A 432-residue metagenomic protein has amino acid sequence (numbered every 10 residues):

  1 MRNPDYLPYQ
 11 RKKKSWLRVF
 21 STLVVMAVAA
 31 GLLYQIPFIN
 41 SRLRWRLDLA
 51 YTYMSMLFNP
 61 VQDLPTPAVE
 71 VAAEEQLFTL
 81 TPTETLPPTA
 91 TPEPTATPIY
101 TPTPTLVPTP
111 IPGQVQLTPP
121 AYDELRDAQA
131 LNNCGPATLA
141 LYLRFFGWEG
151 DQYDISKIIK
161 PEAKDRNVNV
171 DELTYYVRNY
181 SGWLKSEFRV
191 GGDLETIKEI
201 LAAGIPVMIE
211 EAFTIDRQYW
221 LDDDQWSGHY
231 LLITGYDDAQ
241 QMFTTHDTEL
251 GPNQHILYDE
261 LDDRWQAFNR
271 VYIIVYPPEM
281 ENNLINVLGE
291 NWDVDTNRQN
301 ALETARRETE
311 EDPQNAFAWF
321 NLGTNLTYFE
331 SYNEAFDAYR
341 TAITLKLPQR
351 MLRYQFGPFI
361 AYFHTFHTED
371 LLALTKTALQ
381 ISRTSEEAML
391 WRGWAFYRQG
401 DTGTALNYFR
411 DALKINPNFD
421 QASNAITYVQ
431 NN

Functional and structural regions predicted by a protein language model:
M1-L17: N-terminal Lys/Arg-rich, disordered targeting/topogenic segments
R46-Q114, T118, T341, D411: Ser/Thr-rich, Proline-interspersed low-complexity disordered segments
L106-T196, A203, F268-N291, N321 (+3 more regions): Cysteine-nucleophile protease catalytic domains, especially the papain-like/related folds used in DUB/UBL proteases
R217-W220, D224-Q225, T234-N325, F329 (+2 more regions): Noncatalytic regulatory segments and standalone regulatory/sensor domains
D295-E303, E330-A338, T365-L374, G400-Y408: Structural signature of tandem alpha-helical TPR/SEL1-like repeats, specifically the intra-repeat loop/turn
T324-N333, R340-W394: Alpha-helical adaptor scaffolds
Y328, H364, R398, Y428-N432: Register position in tetratricopeptide repeats
T404-N432: Terminal, low-structured helical/coil segments at or just beyond the last alpha-helical repeat
